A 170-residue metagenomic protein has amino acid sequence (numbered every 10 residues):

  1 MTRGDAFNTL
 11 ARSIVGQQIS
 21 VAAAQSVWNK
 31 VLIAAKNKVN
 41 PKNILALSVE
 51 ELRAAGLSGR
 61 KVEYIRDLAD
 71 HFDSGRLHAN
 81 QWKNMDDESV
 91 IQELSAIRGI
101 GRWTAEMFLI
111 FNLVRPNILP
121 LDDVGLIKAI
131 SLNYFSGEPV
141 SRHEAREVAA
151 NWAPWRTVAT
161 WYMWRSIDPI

Functional and structural regions predicted by a protein language model:
R3-G4: Flexible, compositionally biased loop and terminal segments
R12, N29, I33, R66-D70 (+3 more regions): Generic alpha-helical structural context detector
R12, W28, S48, I91 (+2 more regions): Generic structural marker for isolated residues within well-ordered, non-membrane alpha-helices of soluble domains
I19-S20, A24-A96, A153: Alpha-helical ds-nucleic-acid-binding substructure associated with the helix-hairpin-helix region of base-excision DNA
K83, D87-E88, R102-I170: C-terminal accessory module of base-excision DNA glycosylases/AP lyases that mediates lesion recognition and DNA
